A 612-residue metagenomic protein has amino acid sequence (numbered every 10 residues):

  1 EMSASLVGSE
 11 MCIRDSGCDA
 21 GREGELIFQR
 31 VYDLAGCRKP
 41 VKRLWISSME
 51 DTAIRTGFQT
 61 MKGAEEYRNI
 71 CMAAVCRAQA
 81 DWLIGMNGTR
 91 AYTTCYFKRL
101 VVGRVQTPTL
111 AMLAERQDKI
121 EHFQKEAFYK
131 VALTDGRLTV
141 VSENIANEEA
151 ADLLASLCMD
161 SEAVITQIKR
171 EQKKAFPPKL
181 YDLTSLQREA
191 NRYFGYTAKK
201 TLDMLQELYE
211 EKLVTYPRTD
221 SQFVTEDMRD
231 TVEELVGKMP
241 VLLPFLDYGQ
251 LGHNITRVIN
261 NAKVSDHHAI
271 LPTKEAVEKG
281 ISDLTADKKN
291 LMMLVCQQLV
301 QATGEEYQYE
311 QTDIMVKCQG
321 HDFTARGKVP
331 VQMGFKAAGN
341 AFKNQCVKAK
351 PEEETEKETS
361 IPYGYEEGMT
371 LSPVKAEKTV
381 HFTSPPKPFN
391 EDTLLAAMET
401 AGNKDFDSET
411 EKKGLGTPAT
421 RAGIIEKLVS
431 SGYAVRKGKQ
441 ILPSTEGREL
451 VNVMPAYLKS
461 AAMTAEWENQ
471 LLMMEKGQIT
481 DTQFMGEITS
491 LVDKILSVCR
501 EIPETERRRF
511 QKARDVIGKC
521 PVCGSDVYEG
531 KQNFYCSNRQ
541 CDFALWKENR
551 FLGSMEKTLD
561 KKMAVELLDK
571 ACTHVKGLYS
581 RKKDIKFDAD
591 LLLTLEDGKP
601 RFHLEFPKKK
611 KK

Functional and structural regions predicted by a protein language model:
E1-G8: Positively charged, low-complexity/disordered segments
L6, C318-G320, L595-D597: A generic beta-sheet turn/junction motif
S9-E10, R14-E399, D407-Y433, G438-I441 (+7 more regions): Toprim catalytic domain recognition across nucleic-acid enzymes
C95-K98, K494-K612: Functional cation/ligand-contacting sites centered on basic and imidazole/sulfhydryl donors
F245-D266, K459-C499: Leucine-rich, amphipathic alpha-helical/linker segments
E306-Y307, D405, A465, D481-T482 (+1 more regions): Short, flexible/disordered secondary-structure transition segments
T420-I488: Internal insertion modules embedded within essential enzymes
